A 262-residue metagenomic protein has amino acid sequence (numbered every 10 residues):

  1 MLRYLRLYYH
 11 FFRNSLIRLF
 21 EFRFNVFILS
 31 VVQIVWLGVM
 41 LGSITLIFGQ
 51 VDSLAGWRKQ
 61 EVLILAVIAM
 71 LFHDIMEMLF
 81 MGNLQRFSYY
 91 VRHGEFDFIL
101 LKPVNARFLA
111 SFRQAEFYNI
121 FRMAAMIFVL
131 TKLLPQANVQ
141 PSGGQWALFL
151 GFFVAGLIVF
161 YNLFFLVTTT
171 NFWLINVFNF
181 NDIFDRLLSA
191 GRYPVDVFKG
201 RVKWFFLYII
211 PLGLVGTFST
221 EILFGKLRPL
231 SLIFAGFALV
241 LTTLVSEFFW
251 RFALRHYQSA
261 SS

Functional and structural regions predicted by a protein language model:
M1-S262: Hydrophobic transmembrane alpha-helices and immediately adjacent juxtamembrane helices of multi-pass inner-membrane
